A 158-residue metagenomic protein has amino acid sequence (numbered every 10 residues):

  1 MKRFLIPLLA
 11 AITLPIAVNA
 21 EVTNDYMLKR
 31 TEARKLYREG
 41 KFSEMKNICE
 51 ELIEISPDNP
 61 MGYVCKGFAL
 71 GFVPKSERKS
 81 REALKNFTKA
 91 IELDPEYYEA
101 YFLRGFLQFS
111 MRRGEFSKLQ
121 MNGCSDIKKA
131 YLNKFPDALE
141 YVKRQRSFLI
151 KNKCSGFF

Functional and structural regions predicted by a protein language model:
E39-N47, K75-K89, R113-D126: Structural signature of tandem alpha-helical TPR/SEL1-like repeats, specifically the intra-repeat loop/turn
E51-L52, K89-A90, K129-A130: Canonical positions in the second alpha-helix
N59, Y97, F135-D137: Residue-level recognition of tetratricopeptide repeat
M121-F158: Terminal, low-structured helical/coil segments at or just beyond the last alpha-helical repeat
